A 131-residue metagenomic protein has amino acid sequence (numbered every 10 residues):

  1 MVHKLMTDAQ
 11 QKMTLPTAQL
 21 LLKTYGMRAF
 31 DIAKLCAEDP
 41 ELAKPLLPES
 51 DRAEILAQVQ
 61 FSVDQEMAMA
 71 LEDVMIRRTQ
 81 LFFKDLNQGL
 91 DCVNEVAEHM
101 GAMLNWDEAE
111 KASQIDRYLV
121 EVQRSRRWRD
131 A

Functional and structural regions predicted by a protein language model:
M1-A131: C-terminal accessory subdomains/tails of enzymes that are appended
